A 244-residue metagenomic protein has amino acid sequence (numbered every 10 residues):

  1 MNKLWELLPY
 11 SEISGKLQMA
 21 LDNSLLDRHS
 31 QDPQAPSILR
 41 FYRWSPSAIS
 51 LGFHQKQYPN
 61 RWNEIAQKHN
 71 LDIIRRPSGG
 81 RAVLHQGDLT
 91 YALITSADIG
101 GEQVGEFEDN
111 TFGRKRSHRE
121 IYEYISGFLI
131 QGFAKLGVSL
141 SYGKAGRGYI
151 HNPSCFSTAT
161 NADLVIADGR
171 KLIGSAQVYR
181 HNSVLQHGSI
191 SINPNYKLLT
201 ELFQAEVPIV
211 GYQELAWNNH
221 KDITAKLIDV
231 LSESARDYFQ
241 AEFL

Functional and structural regions predicted by a protein language model:
M1-E64, K68, D72-R76, C155 (+2 more regions): Active-site loop/lid in soluble adenylation, ligation, and acyl-transfer enzymes
F41, K56-G101, D109-R114: A glycine-rich, hydrophobic loop/mini-helix early in the fold
S45, Q86, I166-G169, R180-H181 (+1 more regions): Short acidic-glycine loop/turn motifs at beta-strand connectors
T90-I150: Contiguous, small/hydrophobic- and glycine-enriched helical/loop subdomains that border and often "cap" functional
Y122-G148, Y179-L244: Long, positively charged amphipathic alpha-helical accessory segments at protein N-termini or as interdomain linkers
Y142-A167: Beta-rich nucleic-acid/ligand-interaction surfaces
G174-S175: Non-catalytic, conserved peripheral segments adjacent to functional cores
